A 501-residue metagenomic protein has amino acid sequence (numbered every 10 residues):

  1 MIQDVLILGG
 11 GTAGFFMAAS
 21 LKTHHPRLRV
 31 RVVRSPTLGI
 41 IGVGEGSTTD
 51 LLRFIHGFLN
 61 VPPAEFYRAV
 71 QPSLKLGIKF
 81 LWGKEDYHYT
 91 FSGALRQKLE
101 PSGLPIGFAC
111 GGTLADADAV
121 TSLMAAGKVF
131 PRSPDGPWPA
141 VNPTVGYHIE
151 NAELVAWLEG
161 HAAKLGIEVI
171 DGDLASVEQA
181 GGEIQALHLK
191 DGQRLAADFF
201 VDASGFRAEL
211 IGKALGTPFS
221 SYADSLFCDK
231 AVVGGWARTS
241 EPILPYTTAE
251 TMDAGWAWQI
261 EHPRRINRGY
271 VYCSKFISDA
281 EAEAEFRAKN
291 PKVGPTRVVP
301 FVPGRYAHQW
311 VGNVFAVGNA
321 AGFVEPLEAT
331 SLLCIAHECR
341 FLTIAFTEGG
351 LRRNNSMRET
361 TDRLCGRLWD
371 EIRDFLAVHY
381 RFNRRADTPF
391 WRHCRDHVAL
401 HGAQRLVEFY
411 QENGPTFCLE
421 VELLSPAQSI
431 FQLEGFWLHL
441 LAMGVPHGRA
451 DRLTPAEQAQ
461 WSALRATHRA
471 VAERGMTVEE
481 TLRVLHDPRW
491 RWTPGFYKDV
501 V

Functional and structural regions predicted by a protein language model:
I2-G11: Beta1/beta-strand and adjacent pyrophosphate-binding region of the FAD-binding site in flavoprotein oxidoreductases
G14: N-terminal Rossmann-fold NAD(P) dinucleotide-binding loop
K22-V43: Glycine-rich FAD pyrophosphate-binding loop
V43-K128: Dinucleotide-binding Rossmann-like beta1-alpha1 core, especially the glycine-rich loop that anchors the ADP
L74, E348-V501: Long, low-complexity C-terminal extensions of enzymes
N142-A282, C339: Predominantly flavin-linked oxidoreductase catalytic cores and closely associated redox partners
T251-V302, G322-L333, L351: Conserved FAD/dinucleotide-binding core of flavoprotein oxidoreductases
G304-I372: Conserved mid-domain beta->alpha element of the FAD-binding
